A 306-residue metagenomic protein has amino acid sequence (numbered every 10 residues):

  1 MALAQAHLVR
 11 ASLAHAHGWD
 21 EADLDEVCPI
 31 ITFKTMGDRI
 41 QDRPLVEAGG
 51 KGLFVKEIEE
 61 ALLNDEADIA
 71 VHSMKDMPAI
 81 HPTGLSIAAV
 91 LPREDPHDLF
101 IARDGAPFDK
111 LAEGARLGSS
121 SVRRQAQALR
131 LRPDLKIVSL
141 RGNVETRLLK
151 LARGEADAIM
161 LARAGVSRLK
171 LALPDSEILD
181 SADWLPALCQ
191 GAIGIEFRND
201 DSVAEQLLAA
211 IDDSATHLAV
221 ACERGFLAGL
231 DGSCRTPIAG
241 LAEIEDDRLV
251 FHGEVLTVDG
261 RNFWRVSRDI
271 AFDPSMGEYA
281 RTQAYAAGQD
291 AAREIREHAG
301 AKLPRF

Functional and structural regions predicted by a protein language model:
M1-I40, E47, V55, R130-F306: Small-molecule-sensing regulatory modules
G37-D42, A70, P78-H81: Short active-site-adjacent helix-start/loop capping segments
Q41-D68: Short, structured active-site "lid" loops
G50-K51, V55, E59, S73 (+2 more regions): Non-catalytic, solvent-exposed segments at the cell envelope interface
A67-V71, D157-A158: Short, Asp-centered acidic motifs that coordinate Mg2+ and/or phosphate in catalytic or ligand-binding sites
H72-S73, I101, G118-S120, M160-A162 (+2 more regions): Short beta-strand segments
M74-M77, H81-D134: A conserved helix-loop-strand patch within extracytoplasmic ligand-binding domains of the periplasmic binding
